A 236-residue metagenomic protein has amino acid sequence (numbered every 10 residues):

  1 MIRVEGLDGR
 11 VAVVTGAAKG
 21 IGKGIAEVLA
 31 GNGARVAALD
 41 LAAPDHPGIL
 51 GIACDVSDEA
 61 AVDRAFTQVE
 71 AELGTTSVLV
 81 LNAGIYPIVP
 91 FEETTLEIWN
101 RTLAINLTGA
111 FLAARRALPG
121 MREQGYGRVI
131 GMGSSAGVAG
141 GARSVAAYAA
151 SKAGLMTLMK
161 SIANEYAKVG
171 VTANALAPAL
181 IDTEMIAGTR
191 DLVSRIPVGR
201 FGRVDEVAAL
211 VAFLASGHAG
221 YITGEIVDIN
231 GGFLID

Functional and structural regions predicted by a protein language model:
P90-F91, I98-N100, L192: Substrate-binding pocket helix/loop in short-chain dehydrogenase/reductase
T94, G140-A149, S161: Active-site loop-to-helix junction immediately N-terminal to the catalytic Tyr of the SDR YXXXK motif in Rossmann-fold
A114, S151, M159: Active-site helix of classical SDR
P119, N164-E165, G220: Alpha-helical segment proximal to the catalytic Tyr-Lys
S134: Residue(s) in the substrate-gating loop at a strand-loop-helix junction that position the organic substrate next
A167, T172, I222-G224, N230: Short, small/polar-rich loop/turn modules that mediate ligand/substrate recognition or access, typified
I196-V207, H218: A conserved structural motif in NAD(P)-dependent oxidoreductases
